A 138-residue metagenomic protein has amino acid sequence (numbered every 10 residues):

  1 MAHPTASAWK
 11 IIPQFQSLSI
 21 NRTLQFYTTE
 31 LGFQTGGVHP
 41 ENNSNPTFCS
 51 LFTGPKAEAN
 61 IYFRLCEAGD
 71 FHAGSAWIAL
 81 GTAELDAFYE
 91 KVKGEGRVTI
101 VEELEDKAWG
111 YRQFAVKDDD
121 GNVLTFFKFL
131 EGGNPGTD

Functional and structural regions predicted by a protein language model:
M1-Q25, A76-I78, F127-D138: N-terminal beta-strand motif that seeds the catalytic metal site of vicinal oxygen chelate
P13-F15, G36-P40, E103-D106: Short beta-strand-to-loop elements that line the ligand-binding cleft of bilobed periplasmic-binding protein-like
S19-I20, I78-V123: Vicinal oxygen chelate
T29-G36, G96-V98: Conserved acetyl-CoA-binding loop of GNAT-fold acetyltransferases
Q34-S75, V123-K128: Conserved short beta-strand elements that form part of the metal-binding/catalytic scaffold of enzyme active sites
N42-N43, K107-A108, G136: Positions that flank functional sites
